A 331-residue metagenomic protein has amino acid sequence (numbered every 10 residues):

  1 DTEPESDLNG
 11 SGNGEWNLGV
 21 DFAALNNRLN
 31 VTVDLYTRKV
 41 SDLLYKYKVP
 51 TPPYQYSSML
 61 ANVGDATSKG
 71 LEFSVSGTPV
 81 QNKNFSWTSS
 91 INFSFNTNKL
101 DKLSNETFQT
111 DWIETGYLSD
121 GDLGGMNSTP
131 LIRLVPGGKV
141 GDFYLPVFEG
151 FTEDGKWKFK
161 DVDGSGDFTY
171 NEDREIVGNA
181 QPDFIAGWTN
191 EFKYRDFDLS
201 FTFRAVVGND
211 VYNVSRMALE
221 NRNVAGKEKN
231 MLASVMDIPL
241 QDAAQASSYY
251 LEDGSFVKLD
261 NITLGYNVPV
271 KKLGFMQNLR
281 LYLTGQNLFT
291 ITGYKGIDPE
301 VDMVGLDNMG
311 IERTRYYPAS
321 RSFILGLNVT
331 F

Functional and structural regions predicted by a protein language model:
D1-N30, M59-N82, N179-F184, T314-I324: Outer-membrane beta-barrel signature, preferentially recognizing the C-terminal barrel domain of Gram-negative
N9-Y54, S94: Membrane-embedded beta-barrel scaffold of Gram-negative outer-membrane proteins
L18, L29-V31, W87-S89, F93 (+4 more regions): Transmembrane beta-strands of outer-membrane beta-barrel proteins
L35-S41, G77-P79, F93-K99, Y194-D196 (+5 more regions): Transmembrane beta-strands of outer-membrane beta-barrel pores
L43-Y47, F95-T115, N209-L232, I291-V301: Outer-membrane beta-barrel and related beta-rich outer-membrane complex signature in Gram-negative bacteria
L60-S68, T115-E149, M231, Q241-A246 (+1 more regions): C-terminal beta-signal and terminal closure region of outer-membrane beta-barrel proteins
A61, T78-N179, Q286-L288, G293-G296: Conserved small-residue
D142, D154, F203-N287, M309: Extracytoplasmic gating/loop element in the C-terminal half of outer-membrane beta-barrel translocons and assembly
